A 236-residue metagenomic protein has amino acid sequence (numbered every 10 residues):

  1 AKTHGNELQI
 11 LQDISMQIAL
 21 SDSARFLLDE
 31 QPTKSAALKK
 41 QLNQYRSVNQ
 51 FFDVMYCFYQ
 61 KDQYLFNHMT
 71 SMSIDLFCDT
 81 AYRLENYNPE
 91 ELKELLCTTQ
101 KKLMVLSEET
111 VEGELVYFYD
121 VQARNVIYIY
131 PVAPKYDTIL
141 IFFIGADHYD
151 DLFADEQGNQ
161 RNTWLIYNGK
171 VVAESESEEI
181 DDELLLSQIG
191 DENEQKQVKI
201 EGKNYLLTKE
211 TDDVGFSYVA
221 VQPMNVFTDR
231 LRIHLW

Functional and structural regions predicted by a protein language model:
E7-Q100: Extracytoplasmic/periplasmic sensory segments of membrane signal-transduction proteins
L27, Q63-S71, I129, V171-E176 (+1 more regions): Amphipathic coiled-coil signal-relay and dimerization helices
M55-D62, N162-K170, E174: Short hydrophobic alpha-helical segments used for membrane anchoring or interfacial signaling
Y82, F118-E156, V219-M224: Conserved beta-strands of PAS-like sensory domains
E85-E112, E183-V198: Soluble sensory domains of the PAS superfamily and closely related sensory modules
L106-E112, Y117-Q122, E176, V198-K203: Short loop/turn segments at beta-alpha junctions that line or gate ligand-sensing/allosteric surfaces
T138, N159-R161, E176-L235: Extracellular/periplasmic juxtamembrane segments that couple receptor/chemosensory ectodomains to their
